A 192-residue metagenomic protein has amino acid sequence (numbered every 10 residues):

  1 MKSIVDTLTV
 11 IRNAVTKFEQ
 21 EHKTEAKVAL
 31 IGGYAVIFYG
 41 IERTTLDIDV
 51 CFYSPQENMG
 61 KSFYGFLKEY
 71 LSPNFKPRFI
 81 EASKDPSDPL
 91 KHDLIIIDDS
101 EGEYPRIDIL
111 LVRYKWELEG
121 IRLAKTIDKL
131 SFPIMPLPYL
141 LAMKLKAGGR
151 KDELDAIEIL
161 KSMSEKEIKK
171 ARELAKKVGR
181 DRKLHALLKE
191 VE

Functional and structural regions predicted by a protein language model:
M1-E192: Compositionally biased terminal segments of proteins
